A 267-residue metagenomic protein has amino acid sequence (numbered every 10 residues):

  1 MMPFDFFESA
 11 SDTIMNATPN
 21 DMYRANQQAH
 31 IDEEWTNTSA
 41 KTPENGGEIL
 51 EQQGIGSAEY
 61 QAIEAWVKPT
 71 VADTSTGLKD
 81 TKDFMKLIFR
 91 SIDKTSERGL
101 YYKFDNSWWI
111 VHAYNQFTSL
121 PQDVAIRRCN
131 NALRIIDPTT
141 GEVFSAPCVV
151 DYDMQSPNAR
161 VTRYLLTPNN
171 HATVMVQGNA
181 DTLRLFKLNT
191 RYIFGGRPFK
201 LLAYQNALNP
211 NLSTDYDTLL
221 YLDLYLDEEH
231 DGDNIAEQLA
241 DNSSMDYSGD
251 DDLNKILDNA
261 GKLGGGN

Functional and structural regions predicted by a protein language model:
M1-D137: N-terminal intrinsically disordered, low-complexity, charge/repeat-rich segments that act as generic
F4-E8, T13, L183, K187 (+1 more regions): Long terminal accessory segments
Y60, V143-P147, K200-L201: Surface-exposed loop/edge segments in extracytoplasmic proteins
T76-K82, L165-N170, L212-T214: Short, ordered beta-strand-loop transition motifs
L87-T95, V174-L183: A structural micro-motif recognizing beta-strand termini and the immediately following turn/loop segments
S96-R98, L185-L188: Residue-level recognition of short, solvent-exposed, well-ordered loop/turn junctions that link secondary-structure
L100, S107-F117, R191, R197-L212: Short beta-strand-centered aromatic/proline hotspots
N106-G178: Surface-exposed beta-loop interaction hotspot
